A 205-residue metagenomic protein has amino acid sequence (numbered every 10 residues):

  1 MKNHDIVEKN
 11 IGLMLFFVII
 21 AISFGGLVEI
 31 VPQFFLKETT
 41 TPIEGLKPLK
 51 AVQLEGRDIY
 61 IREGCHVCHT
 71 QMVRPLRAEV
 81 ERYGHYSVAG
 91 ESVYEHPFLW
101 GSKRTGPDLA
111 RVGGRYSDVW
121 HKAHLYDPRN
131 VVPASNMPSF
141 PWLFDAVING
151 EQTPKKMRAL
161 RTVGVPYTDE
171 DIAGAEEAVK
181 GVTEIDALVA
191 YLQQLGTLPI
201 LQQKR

Functional and structural regions predicted by a protein language model:
M1-L49, V163-T168, V189-R205: Post-cleavage N-terminal segment of exported redox proteins
M14-S23, E81-I185: Electron-transfer interface patches adjacent to heme c in soluble/periplasmic c-type cytochromes and di-/multiheme
V28, Q53-R57, A110, K122: Short, well-ordered alpha-helical packing segments
F34-G45, L54, T70, Y86-L99: Sequence context of c-type cytochrome heme-c attachment sites
K37-I61, V73-V80, T105, A175-A178: Electrostatic cytochrome c docking/interface patches
G56, R62-Q71, L188-L192: The canonical Cys-X-X-Cys-His
Y60, A123-P128, V189-L195: Bilobed periplasmic-binding protein/Venus flytrap-like ligand-binding cleft at the lobe interface of extracytoplasmic
C68, A134-S139, P199-R205: Surface-exposed patches in mature extracellular/periplasmic domains of secreted proteins
